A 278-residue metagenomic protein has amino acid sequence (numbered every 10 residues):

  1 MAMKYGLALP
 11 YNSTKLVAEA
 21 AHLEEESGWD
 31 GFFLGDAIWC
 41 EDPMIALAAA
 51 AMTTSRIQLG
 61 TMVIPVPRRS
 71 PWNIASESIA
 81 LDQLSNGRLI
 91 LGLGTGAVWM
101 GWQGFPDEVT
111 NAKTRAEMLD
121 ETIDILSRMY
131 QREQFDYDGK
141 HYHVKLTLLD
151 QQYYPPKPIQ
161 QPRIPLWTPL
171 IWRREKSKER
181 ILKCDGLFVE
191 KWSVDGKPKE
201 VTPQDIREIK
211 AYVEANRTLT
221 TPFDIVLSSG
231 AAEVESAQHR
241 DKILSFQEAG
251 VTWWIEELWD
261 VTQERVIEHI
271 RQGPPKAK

Functional and structural regions predicted by a protein language model:
M1-K278: Active-site-adjacent structural elements that line small-molecule/cofactor binding pockets in enzymes
